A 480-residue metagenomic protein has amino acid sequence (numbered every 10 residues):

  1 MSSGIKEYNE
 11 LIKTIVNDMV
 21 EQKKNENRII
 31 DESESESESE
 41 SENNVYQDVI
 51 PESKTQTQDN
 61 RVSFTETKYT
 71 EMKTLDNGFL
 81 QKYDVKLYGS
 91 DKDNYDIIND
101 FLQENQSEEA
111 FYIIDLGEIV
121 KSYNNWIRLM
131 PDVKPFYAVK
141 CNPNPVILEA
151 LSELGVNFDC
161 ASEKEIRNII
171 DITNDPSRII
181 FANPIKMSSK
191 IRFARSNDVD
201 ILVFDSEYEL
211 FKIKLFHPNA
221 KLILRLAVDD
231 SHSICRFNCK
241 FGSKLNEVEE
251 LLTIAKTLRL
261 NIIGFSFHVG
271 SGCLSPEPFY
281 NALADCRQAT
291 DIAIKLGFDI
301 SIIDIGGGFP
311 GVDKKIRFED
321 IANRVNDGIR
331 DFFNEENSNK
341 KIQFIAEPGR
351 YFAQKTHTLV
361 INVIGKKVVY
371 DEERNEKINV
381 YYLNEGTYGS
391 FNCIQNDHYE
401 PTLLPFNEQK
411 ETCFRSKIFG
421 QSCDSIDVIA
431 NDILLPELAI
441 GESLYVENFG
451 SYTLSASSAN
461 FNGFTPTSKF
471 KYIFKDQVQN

Functional and structural regions predicted by a protein language model:
S2-L202, E207-A220, A255-T257, N261 (+2 more regions): A charged N-terminal "starter" segment
R61-M72, V228-K367, L435, F461-F464: Active-site loop/helix belt of alpha/beta enzymes
I97, F101-Q103, R324, R330 (+2 more regions): Charged (often Lys/Glu-rich) extended helix/loop segments that serve as interaction or gating elements
I113-V120, P145, C160-E163, S188 (+12 more regions): Electropositive phosphate-/nucleotide-binding environments in soluble metabolic enzymes
E118, C141-P143, K164-E165, I185-M187 (+7 more regions): Active-site-proximal loop/turn and secondary-structure-junction residues that shape catalytic pockets, frequently
I119, K140, S162, A194 (+6 more regions): Conserved, mostly hydrophobic/aromatic
K134-F136, N157, R178-I180, I201 (+5 more regions): Structural preference for beta-strand elements that scaffold enzyme active sites
L226-V228, F474: Non-catalytic surface loops within mature trypsin-like serine protease
